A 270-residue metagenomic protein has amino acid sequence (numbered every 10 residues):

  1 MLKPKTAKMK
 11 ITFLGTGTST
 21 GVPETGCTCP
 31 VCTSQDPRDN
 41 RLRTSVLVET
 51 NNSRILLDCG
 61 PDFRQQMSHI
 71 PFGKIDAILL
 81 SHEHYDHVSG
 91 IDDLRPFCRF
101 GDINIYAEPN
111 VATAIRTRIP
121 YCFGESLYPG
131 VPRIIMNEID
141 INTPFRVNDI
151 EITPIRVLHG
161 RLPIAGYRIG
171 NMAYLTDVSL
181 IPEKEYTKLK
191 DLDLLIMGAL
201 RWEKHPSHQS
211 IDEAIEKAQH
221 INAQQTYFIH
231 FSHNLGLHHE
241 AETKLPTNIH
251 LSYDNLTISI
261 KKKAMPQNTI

Functional and structural regions predicted by a protein language model:
L2-L175, K184, E240-M265, T269: Binuclear metal-dependent hydrolase catalytic cores
T18, N110, H159, S179 (+3 more regions): Short, glycine/serine-rich, charged loops/turns that create anion-binding and catalytic segments at active sites
P154-I155, L175-D177, M197, I229: Thr-Gly-centered strand-to-loop micro-motif
P182-I270: Binuclear metal-ion centers of metallo-dependent hydrolases, dominated by the metallo-beta-lactamase
